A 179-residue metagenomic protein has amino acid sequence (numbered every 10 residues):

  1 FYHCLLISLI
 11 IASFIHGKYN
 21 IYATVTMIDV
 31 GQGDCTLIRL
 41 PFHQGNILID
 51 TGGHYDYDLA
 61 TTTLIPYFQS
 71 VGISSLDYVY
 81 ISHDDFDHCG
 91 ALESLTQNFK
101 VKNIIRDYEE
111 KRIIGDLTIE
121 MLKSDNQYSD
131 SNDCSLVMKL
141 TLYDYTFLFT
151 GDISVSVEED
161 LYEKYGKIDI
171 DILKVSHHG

Functional and structural regions predicted by a protein language model:
F1-G179: Non-globular, low-confidence helical/coil segments that flank catalytic cores
